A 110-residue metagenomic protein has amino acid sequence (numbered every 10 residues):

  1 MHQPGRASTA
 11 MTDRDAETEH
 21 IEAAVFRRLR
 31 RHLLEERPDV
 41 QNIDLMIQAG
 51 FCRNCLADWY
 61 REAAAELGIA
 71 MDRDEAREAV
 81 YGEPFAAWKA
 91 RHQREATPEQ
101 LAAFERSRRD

Functional and structural regions predicted by a protein language model:
H2-D110: Domain-level signature for proteins that mediate thiol-based redox and metal-cofactor handling
